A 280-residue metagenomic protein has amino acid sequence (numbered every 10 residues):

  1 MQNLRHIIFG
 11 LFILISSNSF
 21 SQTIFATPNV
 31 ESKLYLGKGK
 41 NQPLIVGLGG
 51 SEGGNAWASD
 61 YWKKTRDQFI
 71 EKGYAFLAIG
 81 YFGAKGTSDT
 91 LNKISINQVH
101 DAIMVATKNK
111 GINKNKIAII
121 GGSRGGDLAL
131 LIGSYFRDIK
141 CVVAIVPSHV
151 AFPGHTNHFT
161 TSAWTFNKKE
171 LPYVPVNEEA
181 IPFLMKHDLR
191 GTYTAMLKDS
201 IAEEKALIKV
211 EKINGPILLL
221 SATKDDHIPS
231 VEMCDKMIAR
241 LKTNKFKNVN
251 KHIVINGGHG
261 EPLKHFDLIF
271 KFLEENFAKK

Functional and structural regions predicted by a protein language model:
M1-Q22: Bacterial Sec-dependent N-terminal signal peptides
F20-P43: N-terminal cap/lid segment of alpha/beta-hydrolase-fold proteins
F25, G53-A58, D101-L171, D199: Primarily recognizes the serine-hydrolase "nucleophile elbow" in alpha/beta-hydrolase and SGNH/GDSL folds
N41-E52: Short beta-strand element of the alpha/beta-hydrolase
S59-L77: Short amphipathic alpha-helix adjacent to the substrate-entry channel of hydrolases
T65, Y81-K114: Catalytic nucleophile-loop/oxyanion-hole region of alpha/beta-hydrolase and closely related hydrolase-like folds
K186-N256: Serine-hydrolase catalytic core
P262-K280: Catalytic active-site module of serine/aspartate enzymes centered on a nucleophile-bearing elbow/loop
